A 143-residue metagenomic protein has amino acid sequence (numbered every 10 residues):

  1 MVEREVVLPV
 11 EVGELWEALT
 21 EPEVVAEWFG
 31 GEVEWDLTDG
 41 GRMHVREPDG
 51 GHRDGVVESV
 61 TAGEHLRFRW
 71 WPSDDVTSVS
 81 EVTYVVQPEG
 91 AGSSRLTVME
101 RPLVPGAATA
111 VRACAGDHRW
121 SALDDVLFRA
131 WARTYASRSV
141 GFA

Functional and structural regions predicted by a protein language model:
M1-E34: Hydrophobic ligand-binding cavity/cleft-lining segments
M1-P9, G90-T97, A143: Aromatic-glycine hotspot motif
G13, E64, V126: Glycine-centered loop/turn positions within well-structured domains that cap or flank conserved ligand/cofactor-binding
W16, W28, W70-W71, A115-G116 (+1 more regions): Signature tryptophan residues that serve as conserved aromatic anchors
T20-E21, G30, A62, F128-R133: Residues at helix-coil transition
E34, H44-S93, T97, R101-V104: Hydrophobic-ligand binding "helix-grip"
P102-A143: A conserved amphipathic terminal alpha-helix motif
